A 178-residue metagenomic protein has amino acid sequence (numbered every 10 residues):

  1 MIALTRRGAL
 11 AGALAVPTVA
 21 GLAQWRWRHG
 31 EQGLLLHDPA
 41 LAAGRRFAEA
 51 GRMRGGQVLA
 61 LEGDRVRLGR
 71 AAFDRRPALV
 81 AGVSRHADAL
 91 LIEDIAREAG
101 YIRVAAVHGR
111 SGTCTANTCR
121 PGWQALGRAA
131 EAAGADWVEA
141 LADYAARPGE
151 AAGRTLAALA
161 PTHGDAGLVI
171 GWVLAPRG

Functional and structural regions predicted by a protein language model:
M1-P17: N-terminal secretory signal peptides and thylakoid transit peptides that target proteins across membranes
W25-G178: Extracytoplasmic/lumenal soluble domains of exported proteins with redox or metal-associated functions
